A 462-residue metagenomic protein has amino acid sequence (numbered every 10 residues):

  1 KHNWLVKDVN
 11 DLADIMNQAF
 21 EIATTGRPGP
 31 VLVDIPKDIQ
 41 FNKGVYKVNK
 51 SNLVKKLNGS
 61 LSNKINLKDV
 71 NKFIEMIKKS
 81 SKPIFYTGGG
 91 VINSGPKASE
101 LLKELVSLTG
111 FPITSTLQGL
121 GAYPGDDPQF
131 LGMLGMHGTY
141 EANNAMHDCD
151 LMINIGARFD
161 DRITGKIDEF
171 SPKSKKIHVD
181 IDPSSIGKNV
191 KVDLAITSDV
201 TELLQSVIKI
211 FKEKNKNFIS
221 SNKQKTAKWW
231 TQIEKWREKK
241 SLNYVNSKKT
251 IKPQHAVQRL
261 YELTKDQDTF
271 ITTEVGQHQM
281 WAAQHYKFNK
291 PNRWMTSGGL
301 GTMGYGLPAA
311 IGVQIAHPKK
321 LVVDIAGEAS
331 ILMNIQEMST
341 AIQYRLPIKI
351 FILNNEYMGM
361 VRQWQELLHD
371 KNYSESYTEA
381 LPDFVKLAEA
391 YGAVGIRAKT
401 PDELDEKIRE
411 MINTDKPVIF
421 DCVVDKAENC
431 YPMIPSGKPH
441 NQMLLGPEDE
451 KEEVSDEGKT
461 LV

Functional and structural regions predicted by a protein language model:
K1-D14, K37, G119-K228, I408: Glycine-rich, acidic loop regions that bind phosphate or pyrophosphate groups
K1-F41, L117-L120, M146, G156-H178 (+1 more regions): Conserved thiamine diphosphate
Q18, I22-K79, L242, M443-L445: Conformationally flexible catalytic loops at phosphate/diphosphate-handling active centers
E21-R27, D69-F85, L105, M146-D148 (+3 more regions): Glycine-rich phosphate/diphosphate-binding loops that line cofactor/substrate pockets in enzymes
I35-Q40, G89-V91, P183, V275-Q277 (+2 more regions): Glycine-rich beta-alpha junction loops
G89-I177, F288-K320, L332-I335, E366-L367 (+3 more regions): Glycine-rich, anion-gripping cofactor-binding loops and their flanking helix/strand elements in enzyme active sites
N143, D148, G187-N189, A195-T197 (+3 more regions): Thiamine diphosphate
T231-P308, V313: Active-site diphosphate/adenylate-binding microenvironment
